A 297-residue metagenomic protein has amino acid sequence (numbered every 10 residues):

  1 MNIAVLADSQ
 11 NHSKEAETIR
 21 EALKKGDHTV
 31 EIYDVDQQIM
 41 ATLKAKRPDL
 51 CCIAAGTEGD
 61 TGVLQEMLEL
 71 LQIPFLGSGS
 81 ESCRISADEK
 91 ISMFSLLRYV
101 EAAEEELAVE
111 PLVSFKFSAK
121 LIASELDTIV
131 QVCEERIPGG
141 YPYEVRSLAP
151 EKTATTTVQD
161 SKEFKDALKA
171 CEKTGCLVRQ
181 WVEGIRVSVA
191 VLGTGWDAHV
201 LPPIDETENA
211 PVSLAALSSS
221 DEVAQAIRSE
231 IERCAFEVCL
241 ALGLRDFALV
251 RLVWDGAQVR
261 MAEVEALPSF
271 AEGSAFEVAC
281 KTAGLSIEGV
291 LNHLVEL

Functional and structural regions predicted by a protein language model:
M1, E110, Y141-Y143, I185-V187 (+3 more regions): Change "...and in nucleic-acid phosphodiester-cleaving endonucleases..." to "...and in nucleic-acid processing enzymes
M1-A7, V30, R84-G184, S229-E232: Active-site nucleotide/adenylate-binding loops and adjacent lid/helix of ATP-dependent enzymes
M1-S95, F117-D127: ATP-binding N-terminal substructure of ATP-dependent carboxylate-amine bond-forming enzymes
R47, Q72, E172-G175, G243: Residue-level detector of structured alpha->beta connecting loops
I73, A102, L107, L244-R245 (+1 more regions): Helix N-cap/coil-helix junction residues
D160-E230, W254, V259-R260: Phosphate-binding site of ATP-dependent enzymes
E222-L297: ATP-dependent carboxylate activation and anion-phosphoryl transfer catalytic cores that bind Mg-ATP to form
